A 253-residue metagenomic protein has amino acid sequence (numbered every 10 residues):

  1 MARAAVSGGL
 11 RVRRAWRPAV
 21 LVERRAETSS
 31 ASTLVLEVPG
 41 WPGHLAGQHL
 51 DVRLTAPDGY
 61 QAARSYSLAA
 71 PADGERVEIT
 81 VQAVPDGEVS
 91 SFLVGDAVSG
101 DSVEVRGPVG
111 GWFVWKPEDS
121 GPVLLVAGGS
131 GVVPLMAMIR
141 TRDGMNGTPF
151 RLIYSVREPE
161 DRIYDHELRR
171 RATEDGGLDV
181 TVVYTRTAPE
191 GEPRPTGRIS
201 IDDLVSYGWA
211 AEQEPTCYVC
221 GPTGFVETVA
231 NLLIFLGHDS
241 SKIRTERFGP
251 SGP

Functional and structural regions predicted by a protein language model:
A2-D101, V156-E158, V183-T187: Ferredoxin-reductase
V12-A15, T148-P253: Reductase modules of NAD(P)H-dependent flavoproteins
G47, G131, P222: Short, conserved phosphate/pyrophosphate- and ester-handling motifs at nucleotide-, phospho-/glycolipid
G107-D119: A short, basic/flexible loop-to-alpha-helix module at the beginning of a structural domain
K116-P122, A211-Q213: Short helix-loop-beta connector
P122-L125, C217-Y218: Conserved beta-strand elements of the Class I
P134-D143: Histidine-anchored nucleotide/phosphate-binding helix
